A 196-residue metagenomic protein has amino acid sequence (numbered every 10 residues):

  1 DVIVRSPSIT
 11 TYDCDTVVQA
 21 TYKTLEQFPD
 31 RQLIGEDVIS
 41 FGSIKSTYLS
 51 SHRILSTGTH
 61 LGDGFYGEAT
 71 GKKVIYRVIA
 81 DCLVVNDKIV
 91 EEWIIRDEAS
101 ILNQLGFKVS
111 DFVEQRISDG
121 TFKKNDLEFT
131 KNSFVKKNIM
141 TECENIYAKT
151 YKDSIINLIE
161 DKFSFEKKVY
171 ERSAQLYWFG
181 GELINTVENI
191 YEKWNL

Functional and structural regions predicted by a protein language model:
D1-L196: C-terminal and inter-domain tail/linker signature
